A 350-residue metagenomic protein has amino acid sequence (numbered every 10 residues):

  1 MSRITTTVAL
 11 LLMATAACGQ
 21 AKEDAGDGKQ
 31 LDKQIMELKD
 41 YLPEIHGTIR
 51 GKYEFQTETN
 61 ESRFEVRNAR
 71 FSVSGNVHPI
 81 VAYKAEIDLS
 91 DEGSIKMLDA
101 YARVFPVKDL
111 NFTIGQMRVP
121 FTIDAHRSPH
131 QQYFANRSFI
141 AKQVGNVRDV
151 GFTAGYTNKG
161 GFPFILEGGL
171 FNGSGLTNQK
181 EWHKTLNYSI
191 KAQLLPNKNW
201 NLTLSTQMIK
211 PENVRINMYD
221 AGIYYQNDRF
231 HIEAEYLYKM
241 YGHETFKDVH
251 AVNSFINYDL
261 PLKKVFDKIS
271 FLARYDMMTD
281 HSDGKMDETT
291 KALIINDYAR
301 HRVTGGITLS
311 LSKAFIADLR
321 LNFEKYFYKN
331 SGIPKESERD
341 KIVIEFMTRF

Functional and structural regions predicted by a protein language model:
S2-A9: Sec-dependent signal peptide recognition, specifically the positively charged N-region followed immediately by
A9-L10, F266: N-terminal non-cleavable signal-anchor helices
L11, A17-R50, F350: N-terminal periplasmic/intermembrane-space "pro-region" immediately following the signal or transit peptide
A25-K29, N111, N217: An N-terminal domain-start capping segment
Q34-G175, K184-L186, A192-N201, F255-N257 (+2 more regions): Outer membrane beta-barrel
T57-T59, H78, Y101-F105, A125-R127 (+1 more regions): Outer-membrane beta-barrel pore domains
Q143, E181, T245: Glycine- and other small-residue-rich loops at beta-strand/loop junctions that grip anionic moieties
Q179-T185, V249: Interfacial loop-to-helix transition and helix-capping segments at the boundaries of transmembrane helices
